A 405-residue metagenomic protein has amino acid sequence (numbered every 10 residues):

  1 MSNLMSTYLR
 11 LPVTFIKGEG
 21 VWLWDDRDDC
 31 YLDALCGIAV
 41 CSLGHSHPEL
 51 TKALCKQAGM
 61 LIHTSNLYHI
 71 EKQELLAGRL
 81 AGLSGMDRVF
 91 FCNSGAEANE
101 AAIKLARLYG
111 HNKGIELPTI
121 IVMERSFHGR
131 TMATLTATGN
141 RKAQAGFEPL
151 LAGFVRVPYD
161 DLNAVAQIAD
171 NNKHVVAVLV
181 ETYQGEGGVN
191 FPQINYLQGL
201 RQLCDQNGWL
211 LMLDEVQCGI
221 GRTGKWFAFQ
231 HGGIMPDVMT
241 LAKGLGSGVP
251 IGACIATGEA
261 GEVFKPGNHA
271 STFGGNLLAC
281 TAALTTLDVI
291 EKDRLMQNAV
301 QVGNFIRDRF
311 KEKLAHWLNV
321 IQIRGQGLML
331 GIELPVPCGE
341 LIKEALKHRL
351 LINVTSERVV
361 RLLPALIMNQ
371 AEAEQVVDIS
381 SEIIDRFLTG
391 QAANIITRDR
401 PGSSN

Functional and structural regions predicted by a protein language model:
M1-N405: Conserved N-terminal phosphate-binding loop of PLP-dependent enzymes in the Aspartate aminotransferase
